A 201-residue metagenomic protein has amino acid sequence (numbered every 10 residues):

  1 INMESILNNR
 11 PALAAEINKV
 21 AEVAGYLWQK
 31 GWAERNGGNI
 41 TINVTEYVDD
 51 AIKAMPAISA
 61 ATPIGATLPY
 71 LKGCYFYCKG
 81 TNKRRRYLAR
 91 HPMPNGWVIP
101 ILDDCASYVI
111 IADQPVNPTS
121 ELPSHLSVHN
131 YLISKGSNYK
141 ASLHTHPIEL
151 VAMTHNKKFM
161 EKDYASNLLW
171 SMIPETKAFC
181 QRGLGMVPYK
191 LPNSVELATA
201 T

Functional and structural regions predicted by a protein language model:
N2-T201: Glycine-rich flexible loops
